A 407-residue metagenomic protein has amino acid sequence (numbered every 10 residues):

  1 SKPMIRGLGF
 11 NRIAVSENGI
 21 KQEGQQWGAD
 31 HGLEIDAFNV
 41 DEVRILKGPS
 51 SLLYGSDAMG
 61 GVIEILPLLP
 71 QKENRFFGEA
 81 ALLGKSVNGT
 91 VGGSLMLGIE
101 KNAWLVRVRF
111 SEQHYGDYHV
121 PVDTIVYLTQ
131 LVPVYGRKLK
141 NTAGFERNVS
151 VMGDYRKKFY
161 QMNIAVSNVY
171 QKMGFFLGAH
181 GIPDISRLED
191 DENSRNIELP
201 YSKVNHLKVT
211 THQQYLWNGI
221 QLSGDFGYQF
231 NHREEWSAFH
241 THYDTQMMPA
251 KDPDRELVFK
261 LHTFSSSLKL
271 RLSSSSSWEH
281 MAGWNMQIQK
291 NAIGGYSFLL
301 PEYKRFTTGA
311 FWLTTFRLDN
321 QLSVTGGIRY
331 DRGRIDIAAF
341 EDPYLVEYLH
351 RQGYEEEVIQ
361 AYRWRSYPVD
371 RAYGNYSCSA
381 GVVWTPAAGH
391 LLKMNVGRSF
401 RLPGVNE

Functional and structural regions predicted by a protein language model:
S1-G24: Extracytoplasmic beta-strand/coil segments of soluble accessory domains associated with Gram-negative outer-membrane
I20-K47: Short acidic/polar hinge/loop motifs at secondary-structure boundaries that mediate gating or recognition
G24-Q26, N39-D41, L52-V122, T142-R147: Outer-membrane beta-barrel translocator/receptor signature
L82-N88, K101-A103, E112-G116, K157-F159 (+8 more regions): Transmembrane beta-strands of outer-membrane beta-barrel pores
N88-H114, V126-F176, N205-W217, L270-W278 (+4 more regions): Transmembrane beta-barrel wall of Gram-negative outer-membrane proteins
V122-R137, G178-R195, A238-D254, D336-D370: Solvent-exposed loop segments that connect transmembrane elements
K140-E146, Y160-N218, L222, F230-H262 (+3 more regions): Flexible loop and strand-edge segments within Gram-negative outer membrane beta-barrel domains
S275-M281, N285-Q289, G295-E407: Structural signature of Gram-negative outer-membrane beta-barrels, strongest in the C-terminal barrel of TonB-dependent
